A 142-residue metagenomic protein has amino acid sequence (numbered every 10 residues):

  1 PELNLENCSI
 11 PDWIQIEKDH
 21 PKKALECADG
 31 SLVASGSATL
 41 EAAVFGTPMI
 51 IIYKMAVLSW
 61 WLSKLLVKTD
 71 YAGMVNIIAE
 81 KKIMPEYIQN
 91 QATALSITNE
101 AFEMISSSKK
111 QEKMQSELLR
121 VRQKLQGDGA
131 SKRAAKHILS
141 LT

Functional and structural regions predicted by a protein language model:
P1-T142: Nucleotide-activated sugar donor-binding and catalytic core shared by glycosyltransferases and related lipid-linked
